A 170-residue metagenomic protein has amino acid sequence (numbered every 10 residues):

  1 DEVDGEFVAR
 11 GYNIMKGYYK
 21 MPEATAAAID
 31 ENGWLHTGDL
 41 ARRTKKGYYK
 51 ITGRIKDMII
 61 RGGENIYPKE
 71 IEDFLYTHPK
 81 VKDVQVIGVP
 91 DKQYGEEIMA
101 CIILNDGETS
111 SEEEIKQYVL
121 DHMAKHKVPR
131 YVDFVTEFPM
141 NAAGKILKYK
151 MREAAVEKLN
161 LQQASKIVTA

Functional and structural regions predicted by a protein language model:
D1-G5, N13-K16, A26-W34, L159-S165: Conserved ATP-binding loop and adjacent catalytic segment of the adenylate-forming AMP-binding
G5, R10-G11, K16-G17, A24 (+4 more regions): AMP-binding/adenylate-forming catalytic core of the ANL superfamily
L35-T37, D133: Short, small/polar residue-rich loop motifs at catalytic or cofactor-binding pockets
M123-K145, Q162-A170: AMP-binding/adenylate-forming catalytic domain of the ANL superfamily
